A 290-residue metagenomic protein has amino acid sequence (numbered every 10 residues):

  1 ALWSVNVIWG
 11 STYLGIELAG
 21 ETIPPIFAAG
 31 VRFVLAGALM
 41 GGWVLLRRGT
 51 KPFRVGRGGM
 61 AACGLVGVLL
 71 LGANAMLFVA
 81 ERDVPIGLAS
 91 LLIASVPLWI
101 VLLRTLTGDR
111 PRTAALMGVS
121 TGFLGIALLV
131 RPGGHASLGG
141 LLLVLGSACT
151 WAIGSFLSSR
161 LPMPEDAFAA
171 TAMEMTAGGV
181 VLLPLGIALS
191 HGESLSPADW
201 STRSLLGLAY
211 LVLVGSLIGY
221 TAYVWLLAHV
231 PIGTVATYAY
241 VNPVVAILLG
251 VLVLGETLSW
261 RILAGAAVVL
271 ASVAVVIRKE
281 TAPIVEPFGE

Functional and structural regions predicted by a protein language model:
A1-G30, A36, V68, G72 (+5 more regions): Glycine-/small-residue-enriched transmembrane alpha-helix faces in small-molecule transporters and effluxers
I8, T12-Y13, G41-I93, L128 (+1 more regions): Specific transmembrane alpha-helical segments of multi-pass solute transporters/efflux pumps, especially DMT/EamA
G10, L14, G41, G67 (+8 more regions): Hydrophobic/small/kink-forming positions within alpha-helical transmembrane segments of polytopic membrane proteins
A19, A28, R32, A80 (+7 more regions): Hydrophobic/aromatic residues within transmembrane alpha-helices of multi-pass small-molecule transporters
T22-G30, R54-M60, L116, R131-T150 (+2 more regions): Juxtamembrane helix-entry segments on the extracytoplasmic side of multipass membrane proteins
F27-A38, L69-L70, L77-D109, S147 (+1 more regions): Specific alpha-helical transmembrane segments that line the substrate/conduction pathway and gating interfaces
A29-V31, A89-S95, L157-V180, V212-L252: Helix-helix packing/entry segments at the starts of transmembrane helices
M40, S95, P111-R131, L143 (+5 more regions): Hydrophobic transmembrane alpha-helices of multi-pass small-molecule transport proteins
